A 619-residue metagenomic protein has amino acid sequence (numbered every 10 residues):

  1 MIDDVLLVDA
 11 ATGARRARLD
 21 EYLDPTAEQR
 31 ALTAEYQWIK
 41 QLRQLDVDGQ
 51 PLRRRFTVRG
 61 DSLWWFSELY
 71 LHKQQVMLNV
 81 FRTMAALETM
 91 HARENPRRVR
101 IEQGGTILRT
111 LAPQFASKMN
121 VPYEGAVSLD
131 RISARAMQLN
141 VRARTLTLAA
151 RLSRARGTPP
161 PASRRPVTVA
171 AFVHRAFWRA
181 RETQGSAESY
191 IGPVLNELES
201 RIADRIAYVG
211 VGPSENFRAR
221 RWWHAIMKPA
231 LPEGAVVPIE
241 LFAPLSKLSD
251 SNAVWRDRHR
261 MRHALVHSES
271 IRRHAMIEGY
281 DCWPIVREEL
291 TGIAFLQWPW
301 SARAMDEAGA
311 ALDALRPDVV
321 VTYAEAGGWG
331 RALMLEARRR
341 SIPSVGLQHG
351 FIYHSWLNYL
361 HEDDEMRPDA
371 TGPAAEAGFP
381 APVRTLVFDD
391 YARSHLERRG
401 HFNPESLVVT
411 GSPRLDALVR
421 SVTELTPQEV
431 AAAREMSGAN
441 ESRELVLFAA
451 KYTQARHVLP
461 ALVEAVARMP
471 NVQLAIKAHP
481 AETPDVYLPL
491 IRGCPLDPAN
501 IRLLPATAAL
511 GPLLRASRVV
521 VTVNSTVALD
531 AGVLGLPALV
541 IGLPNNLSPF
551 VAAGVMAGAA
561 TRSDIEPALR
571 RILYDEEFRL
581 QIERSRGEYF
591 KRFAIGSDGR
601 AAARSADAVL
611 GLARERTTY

Functional and structural regions predicted by a protein language model:
M1-Y619: Catalytic-core helical/loop segments in enzymes performing group transfer/polymerization on anionic/lipid-linked
